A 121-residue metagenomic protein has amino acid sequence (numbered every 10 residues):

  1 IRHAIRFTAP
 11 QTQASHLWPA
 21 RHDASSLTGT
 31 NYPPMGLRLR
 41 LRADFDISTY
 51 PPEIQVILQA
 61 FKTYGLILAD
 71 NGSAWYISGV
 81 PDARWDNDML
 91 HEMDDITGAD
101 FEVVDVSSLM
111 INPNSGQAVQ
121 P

Functional and structural regions predicted by a protein language model:
I1-P121: Short, surface-exposed polybasic-aromatic patches that bind anionic ligands, especially phosphate groups
